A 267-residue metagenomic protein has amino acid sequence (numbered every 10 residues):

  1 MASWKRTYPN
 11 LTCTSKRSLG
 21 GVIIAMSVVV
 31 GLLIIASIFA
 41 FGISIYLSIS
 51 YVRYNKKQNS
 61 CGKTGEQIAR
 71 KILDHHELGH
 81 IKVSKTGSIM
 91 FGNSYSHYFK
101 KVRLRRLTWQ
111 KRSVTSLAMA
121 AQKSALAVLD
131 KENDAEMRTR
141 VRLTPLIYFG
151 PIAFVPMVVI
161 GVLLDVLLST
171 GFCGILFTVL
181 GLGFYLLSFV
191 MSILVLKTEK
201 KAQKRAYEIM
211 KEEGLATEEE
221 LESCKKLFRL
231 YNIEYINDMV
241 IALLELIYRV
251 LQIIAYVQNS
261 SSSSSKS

Functional and structural regions predicted by a protein language model:
Y8-N10: Intrinsic-disorder-associated, low-complexity terminal segments enriched in Asp/Asn/His/Tyr and depleted of Lys/Arg
C13, I45-G150, I193-N237, I241-L244 (+1 more regions): Polar-ligand-bearing catalytic/cofactor-coordination segments of membrane-embedded or membrane-tethered inner-membrane
I24-I35, V166-F184: Hydrophobic alpha-helical transmembrane segments
I35, F39-I43, L182, L186-L194 (+1 more regions): Hydrophobic alpha-helical membrane-associated segments
I147-D165: Alpha-helical transmembrane segments and their immediate juxtamembrane boundary regions in integral membrane proteins
F154-M157, F184-M191, I241-L244: Membrane-embedded alpha-helical transmembrane segments of multi-pass integral membrane proteins
V162-L180, Y256-S267: Membrane-interfacial helix-loop-helix connectors in multipass membrane proteins
